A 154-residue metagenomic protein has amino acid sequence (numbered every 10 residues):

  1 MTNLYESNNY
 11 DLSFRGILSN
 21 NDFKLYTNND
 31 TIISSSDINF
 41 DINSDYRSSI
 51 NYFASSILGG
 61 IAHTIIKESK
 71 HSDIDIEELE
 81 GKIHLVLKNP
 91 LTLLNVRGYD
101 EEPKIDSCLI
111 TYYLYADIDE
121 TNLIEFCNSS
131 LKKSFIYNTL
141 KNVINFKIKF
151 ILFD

Functional and structural regions predicted by a protein language model:
M1-S55, I66-D154: Extended beta-strand/beta-hairpin segments
I57-I61: Alpha-helical metal-binding/catalytic segments enriched in His/Glu/Asp
